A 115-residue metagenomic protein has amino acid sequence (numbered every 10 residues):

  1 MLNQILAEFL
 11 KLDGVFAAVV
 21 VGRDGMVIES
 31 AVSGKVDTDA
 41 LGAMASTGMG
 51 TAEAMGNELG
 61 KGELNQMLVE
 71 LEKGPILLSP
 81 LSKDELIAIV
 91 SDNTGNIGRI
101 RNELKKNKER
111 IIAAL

Functional and structural regions predicted by a protein language model:
M1-A17, G22-L115: Non-catalytic interaction/Regulatory regions outside core domains
